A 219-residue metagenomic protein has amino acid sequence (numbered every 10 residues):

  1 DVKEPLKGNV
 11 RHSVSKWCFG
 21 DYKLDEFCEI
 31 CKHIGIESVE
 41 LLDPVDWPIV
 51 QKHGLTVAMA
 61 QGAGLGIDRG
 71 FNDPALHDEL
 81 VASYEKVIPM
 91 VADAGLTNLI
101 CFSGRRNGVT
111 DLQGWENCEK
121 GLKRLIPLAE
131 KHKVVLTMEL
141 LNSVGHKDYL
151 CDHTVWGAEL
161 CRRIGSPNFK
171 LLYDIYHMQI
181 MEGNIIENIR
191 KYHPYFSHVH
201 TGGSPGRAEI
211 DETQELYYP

Functional and structural regions predicted by a protein language model:
D1-G35, E40, V45, G95-T97 (+2 more regions): Histidine-acidic metal/acid-base catalytic patches
E4-L6, D73-L171, I180-E182: Active-site acidic/histidine proton-transfer and metal-coordination neighborhood in alpha/beta enzyme cores
L41, A60, C101: Short beta-strand and adjacent tight-turn residues that come in two discontinuous sequence segments and form the edges
P44-L55, V109-T110, T213-L216: Active-site-adjacent beta->alpha loops and helix N-cap segments on the catalytic face of soluble alpha/beta enzymes
W47-Q61, C118, V134: Short acidic, glycine/proline-enriched helix-loop-strand junctions
V57-M59, M138, Y173: Hydrophobic residues in well-ordered beta-strands that form the structural core
Q61-R69, G203-S204: Short, acidic/turn-prone active-site loops that include or flank metal/cofactor- and phosphate-binding residues
